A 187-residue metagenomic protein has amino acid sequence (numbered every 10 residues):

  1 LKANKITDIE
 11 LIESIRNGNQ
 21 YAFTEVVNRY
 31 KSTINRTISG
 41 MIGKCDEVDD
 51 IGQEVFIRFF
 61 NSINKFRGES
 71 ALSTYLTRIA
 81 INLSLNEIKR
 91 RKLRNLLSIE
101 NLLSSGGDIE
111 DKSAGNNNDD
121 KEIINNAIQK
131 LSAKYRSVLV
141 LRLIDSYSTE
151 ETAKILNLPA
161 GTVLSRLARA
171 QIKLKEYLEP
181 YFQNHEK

Functional and structural regions predicted by a protein language model:
L1-K2, R16-E25, N35-E54, A160 (+1 more regions): Short, charged helix-capping/linker segments at alpha-helix termini
K2-K5, S14, G43, L96-E100 (+4 more regions): C-terminal edge and immediately downstream basic/flexible tail or linker adjoining helix-turn-helix-like DNA-binding
N4-K5, R94-K121, S148: Internal acidic/polar
I9, Q129-S137, L141-T162, K173: Helix-turn-helix DNA-binding module
R16-N17, G43-K44, F56-A71, R91: Sigma70-family region 2
V27-C45, S62, I128, Y177-P180: Amphipathic, Lys/Arg- and hydrophobic-enriched alpha-helical face
D50-I57, S70-N82: Structural recognition of an alpha-helix C-terminal capping motif at a helix-to-coil junction
K65-G68, R78-I99: Arg/Lys-rich amphipathic alpha helix in sigma70-family domain 2
